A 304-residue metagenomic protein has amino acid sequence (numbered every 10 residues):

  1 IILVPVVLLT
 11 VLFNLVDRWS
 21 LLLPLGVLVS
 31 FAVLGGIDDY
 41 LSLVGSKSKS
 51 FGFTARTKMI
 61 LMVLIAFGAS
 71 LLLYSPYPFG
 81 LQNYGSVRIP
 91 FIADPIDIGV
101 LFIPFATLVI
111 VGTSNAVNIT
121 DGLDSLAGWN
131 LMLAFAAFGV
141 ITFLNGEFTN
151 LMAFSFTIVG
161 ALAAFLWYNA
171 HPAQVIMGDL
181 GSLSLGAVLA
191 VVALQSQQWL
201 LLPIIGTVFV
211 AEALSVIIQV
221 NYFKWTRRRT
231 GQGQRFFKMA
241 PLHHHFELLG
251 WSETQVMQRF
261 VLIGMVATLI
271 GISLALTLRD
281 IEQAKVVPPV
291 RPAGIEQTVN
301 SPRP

Functional and structural regions predicted by a protein language model:
I2-Y40, V63-P76, G80-G85, G99-P304: Alpha-helical transmembrane segments
D17-L25, V44-I60: Membrane-interfacial loop-to-helix junctions in multi-pass inner-membrane proteins
S42-F53, V87-I96, R227-R229: Membrane interface segments of multi-pass transport proteins and intramembrane proteases
